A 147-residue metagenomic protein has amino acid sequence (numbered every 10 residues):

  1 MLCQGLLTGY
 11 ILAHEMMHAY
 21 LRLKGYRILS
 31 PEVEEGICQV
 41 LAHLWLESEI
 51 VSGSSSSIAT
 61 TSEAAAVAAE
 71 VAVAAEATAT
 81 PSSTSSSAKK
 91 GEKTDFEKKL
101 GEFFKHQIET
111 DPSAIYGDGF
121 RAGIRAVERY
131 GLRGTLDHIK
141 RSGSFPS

Functional and structural regions predicted by a protein language model:
M1-L12, Y26-S30: Short pre-active-site segment immediately N-terminal to the catalytic Zn-binding motif
T8-L12, W45, K89-F96: A structural motif
Y10-L23, E35-Q39: Active-site recognition of the HExxH zinc-binding catalytic motif
H18, T61-S82: Intrinsically disordered, low-complexity regulatory regions associated with ubiquitination proteins
R22, E47-S48, R129: Alpha-solenoid helical repeat scaffolds
E32-E47: An active-site-proximal "capping" alpha-helix that borders the catalytic cofactor pocket
E47-A68: Internal, charge-rich low-complexity segments
S56, V73-S147: Pan-zinc metallopeptidase signature
